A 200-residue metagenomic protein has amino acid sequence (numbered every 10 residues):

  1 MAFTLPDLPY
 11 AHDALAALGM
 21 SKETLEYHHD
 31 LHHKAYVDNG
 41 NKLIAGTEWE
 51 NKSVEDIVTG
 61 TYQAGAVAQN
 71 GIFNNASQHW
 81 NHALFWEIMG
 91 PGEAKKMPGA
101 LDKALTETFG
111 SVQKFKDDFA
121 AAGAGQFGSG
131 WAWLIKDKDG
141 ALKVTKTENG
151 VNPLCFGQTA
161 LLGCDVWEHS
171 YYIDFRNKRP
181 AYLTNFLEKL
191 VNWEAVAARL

Functional and structural regions predicted by a protein language model:
M1-L200: Feature for soluble, non-membrane regions of globular proteins
